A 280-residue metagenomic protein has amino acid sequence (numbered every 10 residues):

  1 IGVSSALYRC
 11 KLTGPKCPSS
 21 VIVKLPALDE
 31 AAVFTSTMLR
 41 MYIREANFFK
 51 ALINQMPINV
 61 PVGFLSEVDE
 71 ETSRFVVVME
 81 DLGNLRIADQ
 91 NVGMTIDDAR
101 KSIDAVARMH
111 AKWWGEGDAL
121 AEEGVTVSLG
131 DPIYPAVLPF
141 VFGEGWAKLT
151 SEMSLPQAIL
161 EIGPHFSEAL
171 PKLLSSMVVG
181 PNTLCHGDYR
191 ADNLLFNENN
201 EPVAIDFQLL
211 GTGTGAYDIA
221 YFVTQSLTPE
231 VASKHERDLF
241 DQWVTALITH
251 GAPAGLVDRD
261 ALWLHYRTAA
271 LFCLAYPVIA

Functional and structural regions predicted by a protein language model:
I1, T13-P18, G117, E161 (+4 more regions): Regulatory N- and C-terminal appendages and interdomain linkers associated with kinase/kinase-like NTP transferase
I1-S73, N197-P202: Conserved NTP-binding catalytic cores of kinases and kinase-like/nucleotidyltransferase enzymes across multiple kinase
V3-L12, I22, A169-G215: Active-site acidic catalytic loop and adjacent metal/ATP-binding pocket of ATP-dependent phosphoryl transfer enzymes
A31-T35, I87-V92, A204-I205, Y221-P229: Glycine- and acidic
N47, L209, G215-P253, A270-A280: Active-site activation/catalytic loop segments of kinase-like enzymes and analogous catalytic loops in related
S66-V68, E116-G130, A254-L262: Short, glycine/acidic-rich hinge or "gate" loops at secondary-structure transitions that mediate conformational
R74-N84: Conserved short submotifs of the Hanks-type protein kinase catalytic core that shape the nucleotide-binding pocket
L85-H186, E198: ATP-dependent phospho-/nucleotidyl transfer catalytic cores
